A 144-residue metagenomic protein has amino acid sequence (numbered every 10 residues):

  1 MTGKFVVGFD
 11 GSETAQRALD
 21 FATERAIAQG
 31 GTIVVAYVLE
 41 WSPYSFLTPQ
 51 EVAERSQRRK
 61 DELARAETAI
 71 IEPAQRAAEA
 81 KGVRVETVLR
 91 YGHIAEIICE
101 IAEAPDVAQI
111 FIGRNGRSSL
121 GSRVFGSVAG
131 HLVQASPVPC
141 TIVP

Functional and structural regions predicted by a protein language model:
G3-E54: Small/aliphatic-rich secondary-structure junction motif
V34, E86, T141: Conserved beta-strand positions in the Rossmann-like core of class I SAM-dependent methyltransferases
Y37, G113-N115, P144: Short secondary-structure boundary segments
Q50-E54, A104-D106, V128-A129: Short, hinge-like loop/turn segments at secondary-structure boundaries
A53-A69: A short acidic, glycine-rich active-site loop that binds or catalyzes chemistry on phosphate/adenosine moieties
R76-I110: Structural beta-alpha unit
Q109-Q134: Glycine-rich, Arg-bearing micro-motifs that act as flexible, cationic patches
V138-P144: Short, flexible loop segments at boundaries between secondary-structure elements
